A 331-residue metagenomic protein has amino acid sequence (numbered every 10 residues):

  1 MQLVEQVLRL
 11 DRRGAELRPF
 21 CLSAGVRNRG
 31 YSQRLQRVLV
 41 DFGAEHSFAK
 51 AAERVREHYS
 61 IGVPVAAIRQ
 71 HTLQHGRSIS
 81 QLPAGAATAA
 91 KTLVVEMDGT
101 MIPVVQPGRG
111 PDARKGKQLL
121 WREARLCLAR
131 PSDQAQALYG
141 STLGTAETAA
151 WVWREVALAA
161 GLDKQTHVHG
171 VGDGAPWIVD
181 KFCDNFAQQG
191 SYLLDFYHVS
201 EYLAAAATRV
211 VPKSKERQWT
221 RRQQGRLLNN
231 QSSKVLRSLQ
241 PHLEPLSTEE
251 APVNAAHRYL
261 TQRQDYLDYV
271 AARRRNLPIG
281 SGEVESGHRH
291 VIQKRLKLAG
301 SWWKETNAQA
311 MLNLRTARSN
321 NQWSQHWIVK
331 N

Functional and structural regions predicted by a protein language model:
M1-Q2: Extended, charge-rich alpha-helical segments
E5, R9-N331: Catalytic center-proximal scaffold of phosphoryl-transfer enzymes
